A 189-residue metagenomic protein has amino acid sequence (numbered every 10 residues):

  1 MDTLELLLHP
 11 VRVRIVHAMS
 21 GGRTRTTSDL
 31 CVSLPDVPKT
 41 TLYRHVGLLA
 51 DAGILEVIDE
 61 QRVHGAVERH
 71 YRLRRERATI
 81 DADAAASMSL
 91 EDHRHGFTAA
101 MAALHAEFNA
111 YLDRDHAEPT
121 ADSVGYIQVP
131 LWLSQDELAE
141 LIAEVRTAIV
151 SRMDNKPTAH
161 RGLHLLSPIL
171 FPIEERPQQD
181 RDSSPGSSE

Functional and structural regions predicted by a protein language model:
T3-V37: N-terminal helix-turn-helix DNA-binding core of bacterial DNA-binding proteins
L6-V11, T26, E60-A84: Short, cationic-aromatic polyanion-contact patches
V37-P38, Y43: Short coil turns linking two alpha-helices in DNA-binding domains
V46-G47: Short, hydrophobic-biased segments on the C-terminal half of alpha helices that form "recognition helices"
G53: Glycine-centered, phosphate/nucleic-acid-interacting loop/turn motifs that mediate DNA/RNA or nucleotide
V57: Short beta-strand "wing" residues that participate in macromolecule-binding interfaces
R72-L133: Amphipathic alpha-helical dimerization/coiled-coil segments that flank or bridge DNA-binding/regulatory modules
D115-E189: Charged, low-complexity intrinsically disordered regulatory/assembly segments
